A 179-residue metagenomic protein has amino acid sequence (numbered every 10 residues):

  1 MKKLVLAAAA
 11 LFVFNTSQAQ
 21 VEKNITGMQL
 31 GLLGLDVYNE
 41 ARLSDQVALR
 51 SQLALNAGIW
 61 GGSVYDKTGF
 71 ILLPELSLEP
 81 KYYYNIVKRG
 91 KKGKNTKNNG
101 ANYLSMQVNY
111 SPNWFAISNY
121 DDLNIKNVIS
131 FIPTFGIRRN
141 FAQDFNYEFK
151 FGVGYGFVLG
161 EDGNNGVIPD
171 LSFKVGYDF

Functional and structural regions predicted by a protein language model:
M1-N24, V175-F179: Bacterial Sec-dependent N-terminal signal peptides
Q20-K23, Q46, N85-N102, F141-N146: Short loop/turn motifs that connect adjacent beta-strands in outer-membrane beta-barrel proteins
V21-I71: Start-of-domain marker
E22-N24, G31-L33, F70-L76, I125-F131 (+1 more regions): Residues that define the transmembrane beta-barrel architecture of outer-membrane proteins
T26-L30, S51, N102-V108, P133-F135 (+2 more regions): Membrane-embedded beta-strand positions of outer-membrane beta-barrel proteins
L30-G34, L53-I59, Y82-Y84, V108-W114 (+3 more regions): Transmembrane beta-strands of outer-membrane beta-barrel pores
I59-F70, Y110-I125, L159-N164, L171: Flexible, solvent-exposed loop segments that connect beta-strands
P74-K91, V167-F179: Outer-membrane beta-barrel "beta-signal"
